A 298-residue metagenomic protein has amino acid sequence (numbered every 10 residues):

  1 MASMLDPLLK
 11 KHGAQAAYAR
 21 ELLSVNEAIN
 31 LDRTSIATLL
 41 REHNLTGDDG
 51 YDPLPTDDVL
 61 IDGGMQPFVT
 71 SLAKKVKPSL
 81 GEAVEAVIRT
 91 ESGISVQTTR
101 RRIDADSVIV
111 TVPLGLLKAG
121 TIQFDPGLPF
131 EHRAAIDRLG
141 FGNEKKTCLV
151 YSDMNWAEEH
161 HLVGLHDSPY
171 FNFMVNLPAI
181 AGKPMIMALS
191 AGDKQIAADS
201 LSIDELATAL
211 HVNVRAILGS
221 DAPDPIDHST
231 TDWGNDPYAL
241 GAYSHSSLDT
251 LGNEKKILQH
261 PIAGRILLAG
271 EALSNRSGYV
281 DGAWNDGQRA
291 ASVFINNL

Functional and structural regions predicted by a protein language model:
M1-L298: FAD-dinucleotide binding site
